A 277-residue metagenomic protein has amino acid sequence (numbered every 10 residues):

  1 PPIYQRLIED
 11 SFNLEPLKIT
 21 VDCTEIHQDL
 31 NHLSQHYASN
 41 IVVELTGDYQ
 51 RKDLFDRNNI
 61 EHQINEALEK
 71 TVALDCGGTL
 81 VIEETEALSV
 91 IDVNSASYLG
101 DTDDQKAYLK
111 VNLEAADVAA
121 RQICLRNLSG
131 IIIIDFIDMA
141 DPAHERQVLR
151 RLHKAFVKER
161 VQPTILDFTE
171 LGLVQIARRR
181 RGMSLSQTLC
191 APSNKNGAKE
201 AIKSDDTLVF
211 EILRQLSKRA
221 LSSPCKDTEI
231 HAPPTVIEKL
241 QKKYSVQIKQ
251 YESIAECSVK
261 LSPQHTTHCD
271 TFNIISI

Functional and structural regions predicted by a protein language model:
P1-T85, S262-T267, T271-I277: Extended, charged alpha/beta regions that create polyanion-binding interfaces
S11-L14, H36, L125-R126, S222 (+1 more regions): Alpha-helix C-cap/termination motif
C76-Q250, C257-H265, C269-I274: Conserved glycine-centered short motifs in functionally critical loops
